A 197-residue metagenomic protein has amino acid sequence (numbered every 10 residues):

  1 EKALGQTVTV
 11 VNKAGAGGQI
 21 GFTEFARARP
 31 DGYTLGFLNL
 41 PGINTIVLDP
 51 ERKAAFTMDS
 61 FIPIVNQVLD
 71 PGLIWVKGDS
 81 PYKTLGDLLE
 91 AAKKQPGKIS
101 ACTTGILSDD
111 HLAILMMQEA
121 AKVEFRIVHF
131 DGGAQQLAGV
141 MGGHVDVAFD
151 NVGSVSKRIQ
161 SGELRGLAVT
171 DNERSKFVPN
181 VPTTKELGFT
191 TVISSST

Functional and structural regions predicted by a protein language model:
E1, A14-G17, C102-D109: Extracytoplasmic "Venus flytrap"
K2-L4, I64: A short, Lys/Arg-enriched amphipathic alpha-helix followed by its capping loop at the start of a domain
G5-T23: Early extracytoplasmic/lumenal segment of secretory-pathway proteins
Q6, A28-L38, Q95-I99, V123 (+2 more regions): Alpha-to-beta junction loops
K13-A14, L38-N39, T104, F130-D131 (+1 more regions): Active-site-proximal beta-strand/loop segments in catalytic clefts of secreted hydrolases
Q19-F22, Q136-L137, V155: Short, hydrophobic alpha-helical packing/hinge segments within bilobed ligand-binding/sensory domains
E24-T34, I46-Q135, P182-T197: Hinge/capping helix and adjacent helix->loop/strand transition within the periplasmic-binding protein
P41-E51, H111, M116-A120, D146-V181: A ligand-binding cleft/hinge motif common to bilobed small-molecule-binding domains
